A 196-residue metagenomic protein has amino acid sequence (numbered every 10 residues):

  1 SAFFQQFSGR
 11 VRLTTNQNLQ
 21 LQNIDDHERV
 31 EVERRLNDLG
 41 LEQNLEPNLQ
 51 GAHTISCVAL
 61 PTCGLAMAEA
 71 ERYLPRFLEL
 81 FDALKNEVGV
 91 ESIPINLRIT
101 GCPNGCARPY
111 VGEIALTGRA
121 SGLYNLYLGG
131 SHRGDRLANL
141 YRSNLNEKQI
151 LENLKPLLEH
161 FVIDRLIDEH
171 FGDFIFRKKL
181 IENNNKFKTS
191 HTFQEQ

Functional and structural regions predicted by a protein language model:
S1-L13, Q17, N153-L154, L158-D173 (+1 more regions): Long hydrophobic segments that form regular secondary structure
S1-Y124: Small-residue-enriched alpha-helical segments and adjacent helix-cap loops that form tight helix-helix packing
D25, N146, K179-L180: Intrinsic-disorder/low-complexity, polar/charged segments
H27-V30, A68, K148, E152 (+1 more regions): Generic alpha-helical secondary structure signal
L41-L49, A83-S92, L145-D168: Flexible helix-coil linker/hinge segments at domain or subdomain boundaries
V58-L65, R136-N144, R165-D173: Noncatalytic linker/hinge segments flanking ATPase motor cores
Y110-I163: Mobile "lid/hinge" segments at catalytic clefts and subdomain interfaces of large enzymes
